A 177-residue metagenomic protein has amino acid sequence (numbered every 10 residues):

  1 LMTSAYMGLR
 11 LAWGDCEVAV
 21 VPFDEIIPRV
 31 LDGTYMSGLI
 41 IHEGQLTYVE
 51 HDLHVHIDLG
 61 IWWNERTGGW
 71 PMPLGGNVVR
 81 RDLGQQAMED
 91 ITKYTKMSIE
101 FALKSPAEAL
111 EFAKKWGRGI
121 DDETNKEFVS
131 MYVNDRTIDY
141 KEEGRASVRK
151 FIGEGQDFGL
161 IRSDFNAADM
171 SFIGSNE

Functional and structural regions predicted by a protein language model:
L1-L46, A146-K150: Bilobed "Venus flytrap"/periplasmic-binding protein-like clamshell domains and structurally analogous long
C16-V18, G119-F128, R162-A167: Short, surface-exposed acidic
P22-K115: Pocket-lining segment of extracytoplasmic ligand-binding domains
R29, Y48, M131, F172-G174: Short secondary-structure boundary/hinge segments and terminal tails
E65-P73, V148-G159: Short secondary-structure transition/capping segments
G84-E154: Secondary-structure end/capping motifs
E154-E177: Conserved C-terminal helix/tail region of periplasmic/extracytoplasmic solute-binding proteins
